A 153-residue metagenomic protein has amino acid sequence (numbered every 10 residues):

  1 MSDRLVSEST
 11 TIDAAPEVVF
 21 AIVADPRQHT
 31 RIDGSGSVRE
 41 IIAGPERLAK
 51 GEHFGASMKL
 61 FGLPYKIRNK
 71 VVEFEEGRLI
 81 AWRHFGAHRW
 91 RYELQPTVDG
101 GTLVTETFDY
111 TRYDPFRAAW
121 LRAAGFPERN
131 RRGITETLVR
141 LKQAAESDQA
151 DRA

Functional and structural regions predicted by a protein language model:
M1-E46, R140: Hydrophobic ligand-binding cavity/cleft-lining segments
D3, Q143-A153: Generic C-terminal helix-cap and adjacent flexible tail
D3-S9, P16, H53, K66 (+3 more regions): Intrinsic-disorder/low-complexity, polar/charged segments enriched in Ser/Thr/Lys/Arg/Asp/Glu/Gln
E8-T10, I67-E73, R89-P96, F108: Hydrophobic/aromatic beta-strand elements that line small-molecule binding cavities or substrate pockets in beta-rich
V19-V23, H29, F54, V71 (+3 more regions): Hydrophobic pocket/interface hotspot
R47-G55, E73-A81: Short, hydrophobic/aromatic-rich segments at coil-to-beta transitions
K59-Y65, R112-F116: Short, cysteine-centered beta-strand-loop-beta hairpins and adjacent loop/turn segments enriched in charged/polar
L79, R83-E136, R152: Beta-strand/loop substructures that line and gate deep hydrophobic ligand-binding cavities in soluble
